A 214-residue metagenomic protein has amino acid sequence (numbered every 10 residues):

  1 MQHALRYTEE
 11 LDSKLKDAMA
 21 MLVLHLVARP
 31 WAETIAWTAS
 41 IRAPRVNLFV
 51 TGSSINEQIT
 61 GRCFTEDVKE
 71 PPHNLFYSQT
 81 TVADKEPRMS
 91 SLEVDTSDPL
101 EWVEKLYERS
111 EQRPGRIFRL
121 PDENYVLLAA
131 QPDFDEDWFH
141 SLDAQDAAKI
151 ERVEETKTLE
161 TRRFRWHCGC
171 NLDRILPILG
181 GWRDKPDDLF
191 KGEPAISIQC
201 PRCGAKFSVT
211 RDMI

Functional and structural regions predicted by a protein language model:
M1-T158: Interaction interfaces in information-processing and related assembly proteins
A130-I214: Cys/His-clustered metal-coordination modules, chiefly Zn-binding fingers
